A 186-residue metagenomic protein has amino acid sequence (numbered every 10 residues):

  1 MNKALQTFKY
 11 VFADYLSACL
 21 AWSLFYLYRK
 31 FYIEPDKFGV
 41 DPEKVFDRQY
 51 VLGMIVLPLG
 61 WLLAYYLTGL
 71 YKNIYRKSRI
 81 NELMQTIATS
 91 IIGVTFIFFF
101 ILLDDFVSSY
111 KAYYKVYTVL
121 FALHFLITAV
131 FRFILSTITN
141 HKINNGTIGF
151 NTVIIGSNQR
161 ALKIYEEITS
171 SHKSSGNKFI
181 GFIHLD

Functional and structural regions predicted by a protein language model:
M1-I148, N177: Signature of alpha-helical transmembrane segments in polytopic membrane proteins
I154-D186: Acidic, Ser/Thr-rich low-complexity segments on the non-lumenal side of membrane proteins
